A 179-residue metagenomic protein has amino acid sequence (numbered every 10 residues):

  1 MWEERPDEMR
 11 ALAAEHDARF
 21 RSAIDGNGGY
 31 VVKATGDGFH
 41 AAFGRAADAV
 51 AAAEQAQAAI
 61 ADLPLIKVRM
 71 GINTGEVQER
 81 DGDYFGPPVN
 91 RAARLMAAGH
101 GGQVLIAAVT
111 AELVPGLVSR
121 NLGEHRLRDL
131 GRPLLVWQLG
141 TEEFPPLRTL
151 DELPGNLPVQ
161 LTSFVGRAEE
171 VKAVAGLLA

Functional and structural regions predicted by a protein language model:
M1-E54, A59: Catalytic NTP-binding/metal-coordinating core of nucleotidyl cyclase/transferase enzymes
E15, P87, R91, G166-E169: A generic structural signal for residues located within well-ordered alpha-helices of large catalytic or ligand-binding
R21, H40-T141: Catalytic beta-strand-to-alpha-helix segment of the class III nucleotidyl cyclase homology domain
K33-G36, M96-G99, G155-V159: Short glycine-enriched loop/turn motifs at secondary-structure junctions
T35, T110, T162: Ser/Thr-centric signal marking residues that sit in or immediately flank functional binding/regulatory motifs
E142-V174: Conserved adenine-nucleotide phosphate-binding loops and their immediately adjacent elements
A175-A179: Phosphate-binding P-loop
